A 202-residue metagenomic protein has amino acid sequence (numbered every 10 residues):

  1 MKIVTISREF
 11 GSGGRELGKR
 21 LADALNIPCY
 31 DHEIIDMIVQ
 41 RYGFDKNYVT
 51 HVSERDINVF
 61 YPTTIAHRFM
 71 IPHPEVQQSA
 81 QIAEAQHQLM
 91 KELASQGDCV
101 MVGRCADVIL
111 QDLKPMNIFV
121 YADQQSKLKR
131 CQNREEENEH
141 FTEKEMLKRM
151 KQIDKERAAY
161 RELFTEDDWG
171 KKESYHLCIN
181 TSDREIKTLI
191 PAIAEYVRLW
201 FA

Functional and structural regions predicted by a protein language model:
M1-V4: Extreme N-terminal starter segment of soluble prokaryotic enzymes
I6-K19: Glycine-rich phosphate-binding P-loop
P28-V39: Short beta-strand-centered segment that lines the nucleotide-binding/catalytic pocket of NTP-utilizing
V39-D98: ATP-dependent small-molecule kinase phosphotransfer cores that center on conserved nucleotide phosphate-binding segments
V59-T64, H140-I186: Small-molecule kinase domains that catalyze NTP-dependent phosphoryl transfer to phosphate-bearing small molecules
L93-Q96, A106-I118: RNA pseudouridine synthases
D112-Q132, F141-I153: Conserved phosphate-donor/acceptor-positioning beta-strand/loop module used by diverse small-molecule
